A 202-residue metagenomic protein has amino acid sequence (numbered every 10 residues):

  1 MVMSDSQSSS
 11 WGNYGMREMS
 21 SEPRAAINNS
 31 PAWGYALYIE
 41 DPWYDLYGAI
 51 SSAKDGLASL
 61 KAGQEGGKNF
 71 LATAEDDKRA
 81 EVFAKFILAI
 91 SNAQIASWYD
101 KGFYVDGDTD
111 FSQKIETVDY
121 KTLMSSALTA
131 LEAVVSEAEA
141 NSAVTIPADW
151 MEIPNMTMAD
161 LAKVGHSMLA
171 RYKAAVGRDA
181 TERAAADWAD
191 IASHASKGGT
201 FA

Functional and structural regions predicted by a protein language model:
M1-G12: Acidic, glycine-rich segments characteristic of secretory precursors and extracytoplasmic regions
G15-A202: Structured, solvent-exposed acidic/aromatic patches
